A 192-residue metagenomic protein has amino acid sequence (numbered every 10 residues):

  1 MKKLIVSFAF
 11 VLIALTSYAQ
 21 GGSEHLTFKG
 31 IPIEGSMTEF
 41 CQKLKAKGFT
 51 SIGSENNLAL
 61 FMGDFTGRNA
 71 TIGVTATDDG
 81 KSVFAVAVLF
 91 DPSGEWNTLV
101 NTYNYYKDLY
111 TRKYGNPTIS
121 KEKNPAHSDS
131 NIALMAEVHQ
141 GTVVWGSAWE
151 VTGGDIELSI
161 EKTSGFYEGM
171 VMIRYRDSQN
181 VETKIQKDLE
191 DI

Functional and structural regions predicted by a protein language model:
L4-S17: Sec-dependent N-terminal signal peptides
L15, F84, G115-T118: A short, local hydrophobic-aromatic micro-motif
Q20-N56, D91-I192: Non-cytosolic coordination micro-motifs
A59: Active-site cradle of extracellular carbohydrate-active enzymes
M62-Y106: Mid-chain, structured segments of secreted extracytoplasmic proteins
